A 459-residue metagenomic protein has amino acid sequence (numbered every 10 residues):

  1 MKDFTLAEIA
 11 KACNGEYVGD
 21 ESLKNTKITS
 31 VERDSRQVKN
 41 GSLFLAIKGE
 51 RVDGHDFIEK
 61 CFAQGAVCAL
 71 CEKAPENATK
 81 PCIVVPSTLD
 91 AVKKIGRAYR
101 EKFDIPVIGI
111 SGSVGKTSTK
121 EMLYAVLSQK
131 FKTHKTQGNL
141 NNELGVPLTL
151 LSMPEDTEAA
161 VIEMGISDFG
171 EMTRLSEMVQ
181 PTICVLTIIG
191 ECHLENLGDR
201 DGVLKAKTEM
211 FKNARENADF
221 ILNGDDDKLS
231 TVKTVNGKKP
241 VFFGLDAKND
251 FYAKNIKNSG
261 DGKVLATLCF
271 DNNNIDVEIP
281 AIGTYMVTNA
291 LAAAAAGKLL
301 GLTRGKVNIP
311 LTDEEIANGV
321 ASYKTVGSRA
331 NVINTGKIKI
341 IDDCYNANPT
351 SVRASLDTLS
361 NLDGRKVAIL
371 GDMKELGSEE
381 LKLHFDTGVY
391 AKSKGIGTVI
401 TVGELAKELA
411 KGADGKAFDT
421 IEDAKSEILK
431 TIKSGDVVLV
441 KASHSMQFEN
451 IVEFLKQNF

Functional and structural regions predicted by a protein language model:
M1-K94, A98, Y252, S360-G364 (+3 more regions): N-terminal leader/targeting and accessory segments in enzymes
M1-Y17, N40-L43, T182, N196 (+7 more regions): ATP-dependent carboxylate-amine ligase
E8-K11, A91-G224, K228-K238, G297 (+3 more regions): Phosphate-binding loop of NTP-binding sites
S22-K24, I166-L194, S230-D276, V326-G327: Extended acidic/charged loop-beta regions that coordinate divalent cations and stabilize anionic phosphate/carboxylate
S35-A46, T133-H134, L144, L148-A160 (+1 more regions): Mobile, glycine- and charge-enriched loop segments and immediately flanking short secondary-structure elements within
Q64-V67, K80, A214-D219, N236-K239 (+2 more regions): A short helix->loop->beta-strand "cap" motif at the edges of active sites that frequently abuts
A69-E76, G224-K228, L245, V402-K407 (+1 more regions): Short, polar loop motifs at secondary-structure junctions
E72, V107-S111, H134, V185-E191 (+6 more regions): Short beta-strands and strand-loop turn motifs
